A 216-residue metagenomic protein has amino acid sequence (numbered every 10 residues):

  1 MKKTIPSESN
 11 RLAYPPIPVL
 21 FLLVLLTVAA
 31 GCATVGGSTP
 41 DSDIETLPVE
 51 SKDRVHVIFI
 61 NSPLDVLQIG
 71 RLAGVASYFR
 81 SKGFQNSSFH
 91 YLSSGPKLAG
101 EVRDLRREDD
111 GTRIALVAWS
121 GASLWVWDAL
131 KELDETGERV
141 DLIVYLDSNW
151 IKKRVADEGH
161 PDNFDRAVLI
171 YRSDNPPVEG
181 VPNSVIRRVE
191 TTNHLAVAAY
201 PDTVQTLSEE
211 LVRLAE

Functional and structural regions predicted by a protein language model:
K3-F21: Bacterial N-terminal signal peptides that target proteins for export
V19-A29: Bacterial N-terminal signal peptides
V35-T112: Active-site catalytic motif of lipid deacylating hydrolases and related acyltransferases
L64, A73, V155-E216: Lipolytic serine-hydrolase domain surface
L64-L72, Y91, G95, W119-V126 (+4 more regions): Solvent-exposed, acidic/flexible segments
F79, N86, A99-V181: Serine-dependent carboxylesterase/thioesterase catalytic core of lipase-like alpha/beta-hydrolase/SGNH enzymes
